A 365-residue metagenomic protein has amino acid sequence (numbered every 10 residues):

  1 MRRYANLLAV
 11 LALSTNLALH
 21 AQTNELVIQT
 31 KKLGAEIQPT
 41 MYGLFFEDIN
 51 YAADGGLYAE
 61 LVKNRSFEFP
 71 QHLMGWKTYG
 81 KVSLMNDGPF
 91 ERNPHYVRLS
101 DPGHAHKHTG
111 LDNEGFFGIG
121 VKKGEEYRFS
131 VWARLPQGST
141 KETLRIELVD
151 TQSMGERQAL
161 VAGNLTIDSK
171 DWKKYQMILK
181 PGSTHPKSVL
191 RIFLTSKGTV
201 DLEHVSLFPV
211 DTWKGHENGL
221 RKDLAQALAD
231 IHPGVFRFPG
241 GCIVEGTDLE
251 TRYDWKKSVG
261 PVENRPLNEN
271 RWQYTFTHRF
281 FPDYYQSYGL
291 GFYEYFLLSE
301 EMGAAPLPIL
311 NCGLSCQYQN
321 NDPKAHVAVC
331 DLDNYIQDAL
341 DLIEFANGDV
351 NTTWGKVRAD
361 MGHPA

Functional and structural regions predicted by a protein language model:
M1-A5: Positively charged n-region of N-terminal signal peptides that target proteins for export
N6-N16: Bacterial N-terminal signal peptides
L13, E47, E344-F345: Short, hydrophobic/amphipathic alpha-helical patches that form generic packing surfaces within helical domains
L17-A21: Sec/Tat signal peptide C-region and signal peptidase I cleavage site
Q22-S287, A305-L307, D322-D333: Extracellular and organelle-lumenal recognition/adhesion modules and their flexible linkers in secreted
V262-A365: Substrate-binding cleft of carbohydrate-active enzyme catalytic domains
